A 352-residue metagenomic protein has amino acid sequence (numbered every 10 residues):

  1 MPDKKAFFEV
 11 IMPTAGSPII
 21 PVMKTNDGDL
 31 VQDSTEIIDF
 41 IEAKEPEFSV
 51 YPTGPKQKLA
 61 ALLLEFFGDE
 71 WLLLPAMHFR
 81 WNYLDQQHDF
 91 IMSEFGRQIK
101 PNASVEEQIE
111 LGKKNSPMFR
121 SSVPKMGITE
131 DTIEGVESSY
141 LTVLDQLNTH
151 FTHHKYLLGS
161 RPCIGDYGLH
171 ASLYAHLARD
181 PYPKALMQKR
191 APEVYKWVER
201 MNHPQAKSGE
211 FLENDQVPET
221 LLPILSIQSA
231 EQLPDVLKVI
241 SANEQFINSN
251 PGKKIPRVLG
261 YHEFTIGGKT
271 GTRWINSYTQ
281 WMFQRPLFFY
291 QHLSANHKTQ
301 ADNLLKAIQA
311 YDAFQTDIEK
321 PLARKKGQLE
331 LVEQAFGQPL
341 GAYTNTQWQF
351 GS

Functional and structural regions predicted by a protein language model:
M1-E107, L157, L177-A178, S226-S352: GST-like domain detector, emphasizing the conserved glutathione-binding G-site in the N-terminal thioredoxin-like
F40, K114-M118, S139-Q146: Amphipathic, well-ordered alpha-helical segments in soluble domains
D85-E137: Divalent-metal (Mg2+/Mn2+/Ca2+)-assisted nucleotide/phosphate chemistry catalytic cores
P124-G159, A178-R179: Short N-terminal edge-element motif at the start of the domain
V136-V143, L147-H150, W197, I224 (+3 more regions): Alpha-helical packing segments of well-folded alpha/beta enzyme cores
H150, S172-K207: Short His-centered aromatic/hydrophobic patch
L157-L177: GST superfamily/GST-like fold recognition
G209-N214: Conserved catalytic/binding loops enriched for acidic/polar residues
